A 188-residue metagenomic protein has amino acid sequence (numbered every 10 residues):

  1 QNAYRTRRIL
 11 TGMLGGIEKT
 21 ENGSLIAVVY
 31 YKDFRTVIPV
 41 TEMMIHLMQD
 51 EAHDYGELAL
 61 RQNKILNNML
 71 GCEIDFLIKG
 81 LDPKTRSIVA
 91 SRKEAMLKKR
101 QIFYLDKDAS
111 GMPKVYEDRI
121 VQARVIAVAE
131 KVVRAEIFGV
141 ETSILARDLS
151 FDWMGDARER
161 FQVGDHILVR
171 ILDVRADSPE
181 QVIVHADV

Functional and structural regions predicted by a protein language model:
Q1-V188: Single-stranded RNA-binding regions, centering on S1/OB-family and related RNA-binding modules
